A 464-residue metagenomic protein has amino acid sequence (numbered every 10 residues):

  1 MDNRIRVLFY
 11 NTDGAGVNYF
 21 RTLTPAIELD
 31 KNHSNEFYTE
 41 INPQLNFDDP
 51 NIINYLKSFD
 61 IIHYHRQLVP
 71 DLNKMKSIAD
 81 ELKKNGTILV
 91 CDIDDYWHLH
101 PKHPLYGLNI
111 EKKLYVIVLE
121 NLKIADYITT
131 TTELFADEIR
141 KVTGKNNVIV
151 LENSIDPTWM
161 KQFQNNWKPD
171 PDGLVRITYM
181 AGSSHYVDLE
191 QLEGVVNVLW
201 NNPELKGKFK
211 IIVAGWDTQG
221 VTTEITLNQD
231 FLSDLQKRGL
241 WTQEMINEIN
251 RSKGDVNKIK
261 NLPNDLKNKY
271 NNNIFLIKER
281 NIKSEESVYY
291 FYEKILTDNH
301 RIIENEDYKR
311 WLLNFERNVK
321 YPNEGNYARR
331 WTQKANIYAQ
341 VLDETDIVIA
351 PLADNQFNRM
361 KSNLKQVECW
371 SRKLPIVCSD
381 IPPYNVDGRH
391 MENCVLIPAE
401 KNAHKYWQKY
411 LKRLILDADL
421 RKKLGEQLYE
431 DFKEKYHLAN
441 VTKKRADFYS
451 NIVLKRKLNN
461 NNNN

Functional and structural regions predicted by a protein language model:
M1-V69: N-terminal pre-catalytic "stem/leader" segment of glycosyltransferase-like enzymes
D13-E28, D156-D343: Conserved catalytic-core segment of nucleotide-activated headgroup transferases in glycan assembly
L45-N51, I88, L99-E120, P157-F163: Nucleotide-sugar donor phosphate/pyrophosphate-binding loop at the beta->alpha transition of glycosyltransferases
D80-K84, L108-I128, L266, Y270-N273 (+1 more regions): Membrane-proximal helix-turn-helix segments that form the acceptor-binding/catalytic region of lipid-linked
L134, S154: Carbohydrate-associated surface elements
V187, Y327, W331-E368, V377-G388: Nucleotide-sugar-dependent
N385-K412, D419: Change "using UDP/GDP/dTDP sugars" to "using nucleotide sugars
A418-L454: A charged, aromatic-enriched C-terminal amphipathic alpha-helix characteristic of glycosyltransferases across folds
